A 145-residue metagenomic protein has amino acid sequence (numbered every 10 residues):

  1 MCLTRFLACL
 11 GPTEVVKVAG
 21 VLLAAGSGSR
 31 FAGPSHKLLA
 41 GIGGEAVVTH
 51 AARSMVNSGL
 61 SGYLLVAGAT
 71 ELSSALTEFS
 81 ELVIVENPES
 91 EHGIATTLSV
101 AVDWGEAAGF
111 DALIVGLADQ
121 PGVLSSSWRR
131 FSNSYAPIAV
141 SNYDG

Functional and structural regions predicted by a protein language model:
C2, F6-V21, G28: N-proximal low-complexity "stem/linker" segments adjacent to membrane-targeting elements
K17-G145: Nucleotide and nucleotide-moiety/phosphate-recognizing core
